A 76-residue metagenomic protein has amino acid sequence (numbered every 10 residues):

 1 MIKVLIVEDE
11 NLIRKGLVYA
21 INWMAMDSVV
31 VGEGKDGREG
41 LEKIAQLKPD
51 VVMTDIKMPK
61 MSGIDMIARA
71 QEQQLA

Functional and structural regions predicted by a protein language model:
M1-K3: Non-catalytic signal-transmission and effector/linker regions of two-component phosphorelay proteins
E8: Conserved acidic carboxylate
N11-G32: Two-component/phosphorelay signaling modules centered on CheY-like receiver
D36-E39, S62-D65: Acidic catalytic/metal-coordinating carboxylates
A45-L47, R69-A76: Conserved phosphotransfer cores of two-component systems
D50-V51: Short, Asp-centered acidic motifs that coordinate Mg2+ and/or phosphate in catalytic or ligand-binding sites
D55: Active-site residues of response regulator receiver
M58: Receiver (REC) domain active-site loop signature in two-component systems and cognate sites in sensor histidine kinases
